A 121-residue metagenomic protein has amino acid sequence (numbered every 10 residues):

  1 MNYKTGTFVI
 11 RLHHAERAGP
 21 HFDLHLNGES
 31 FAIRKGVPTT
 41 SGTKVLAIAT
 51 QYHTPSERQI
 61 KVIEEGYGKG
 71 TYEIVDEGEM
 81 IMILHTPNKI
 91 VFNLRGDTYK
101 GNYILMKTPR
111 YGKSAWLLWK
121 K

Functional and structural regions predicted by a protein language model:
M1-K121: Catalytic cores of nucleic-acid ligases and guanylyltransferases
